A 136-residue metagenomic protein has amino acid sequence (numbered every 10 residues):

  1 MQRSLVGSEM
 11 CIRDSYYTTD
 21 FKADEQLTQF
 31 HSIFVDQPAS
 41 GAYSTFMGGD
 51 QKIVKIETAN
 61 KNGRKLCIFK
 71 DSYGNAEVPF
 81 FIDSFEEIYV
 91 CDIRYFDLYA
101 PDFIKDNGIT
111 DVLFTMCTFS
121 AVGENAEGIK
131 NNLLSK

Functional and structural regions predicted by a protein language model:
M1-G7, C11-I12: Single conserved hydrophobic/aromatic residue that forms the stacking wall/gate of nucleotide- or nucleobase-binding
R3, S32-V35, T45-M47, C67-F69 (+1 more regions): A short linear-motif detector with a strong N-terminal bias
Y16-K61: Flexible internal linker/loop segments at domain or repeat junctions
A59-T118, E124-K136: C-terminal soluble interaction/assembly domains
